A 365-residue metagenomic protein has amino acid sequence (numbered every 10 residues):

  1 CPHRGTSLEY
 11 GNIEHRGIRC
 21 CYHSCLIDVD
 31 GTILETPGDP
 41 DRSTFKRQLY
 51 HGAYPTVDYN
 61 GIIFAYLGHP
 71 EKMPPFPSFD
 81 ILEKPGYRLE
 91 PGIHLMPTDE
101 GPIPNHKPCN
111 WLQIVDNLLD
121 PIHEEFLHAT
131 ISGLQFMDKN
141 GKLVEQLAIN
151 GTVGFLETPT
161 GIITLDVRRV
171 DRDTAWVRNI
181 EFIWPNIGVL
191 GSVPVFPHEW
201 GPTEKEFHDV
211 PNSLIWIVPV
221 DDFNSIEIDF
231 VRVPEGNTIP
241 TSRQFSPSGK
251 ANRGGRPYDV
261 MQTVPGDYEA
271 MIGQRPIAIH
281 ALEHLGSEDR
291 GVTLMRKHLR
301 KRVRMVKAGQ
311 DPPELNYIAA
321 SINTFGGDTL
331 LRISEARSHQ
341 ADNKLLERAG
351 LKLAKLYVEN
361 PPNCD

Functional and structural regions predicted by a protein language model:
P2-Y87, I162, D342-D365: Rieske [2Fe-2S] iron-sulfur-binding domain
G5, P70-D365: C-terminal catalytic domain of Rieske-type non-heme iron oxygenases
